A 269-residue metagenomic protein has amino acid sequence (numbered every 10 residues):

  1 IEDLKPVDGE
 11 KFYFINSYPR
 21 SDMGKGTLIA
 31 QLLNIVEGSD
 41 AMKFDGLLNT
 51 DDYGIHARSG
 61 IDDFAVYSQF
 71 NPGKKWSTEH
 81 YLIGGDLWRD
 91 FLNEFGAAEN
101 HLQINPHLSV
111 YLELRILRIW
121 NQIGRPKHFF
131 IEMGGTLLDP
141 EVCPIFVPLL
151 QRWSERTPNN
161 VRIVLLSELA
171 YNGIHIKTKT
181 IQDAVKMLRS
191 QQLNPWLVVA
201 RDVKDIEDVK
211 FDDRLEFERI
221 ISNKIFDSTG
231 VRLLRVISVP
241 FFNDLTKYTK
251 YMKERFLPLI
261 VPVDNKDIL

Functional and structural regions predicted by a protein language model:
I1-L269: Flexible phosphate-sensing "switch/lid" loops adjacent to ATP/NTP-binding sites across phosphate-transfer
